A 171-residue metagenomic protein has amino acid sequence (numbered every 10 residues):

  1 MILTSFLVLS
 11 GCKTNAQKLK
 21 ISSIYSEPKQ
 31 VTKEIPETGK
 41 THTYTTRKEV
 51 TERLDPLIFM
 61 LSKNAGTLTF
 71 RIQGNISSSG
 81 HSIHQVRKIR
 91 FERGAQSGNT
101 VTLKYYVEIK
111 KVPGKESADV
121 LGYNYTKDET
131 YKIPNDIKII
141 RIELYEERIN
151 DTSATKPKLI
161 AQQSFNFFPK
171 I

Functional and structural regions predicted by a protein language model:
M1-V8: Bacterial N-terminal signal peptides
C12-I171: Exposed, flexible binding/inhibitory loops of compact, secreted disulfide-stabilized domains
